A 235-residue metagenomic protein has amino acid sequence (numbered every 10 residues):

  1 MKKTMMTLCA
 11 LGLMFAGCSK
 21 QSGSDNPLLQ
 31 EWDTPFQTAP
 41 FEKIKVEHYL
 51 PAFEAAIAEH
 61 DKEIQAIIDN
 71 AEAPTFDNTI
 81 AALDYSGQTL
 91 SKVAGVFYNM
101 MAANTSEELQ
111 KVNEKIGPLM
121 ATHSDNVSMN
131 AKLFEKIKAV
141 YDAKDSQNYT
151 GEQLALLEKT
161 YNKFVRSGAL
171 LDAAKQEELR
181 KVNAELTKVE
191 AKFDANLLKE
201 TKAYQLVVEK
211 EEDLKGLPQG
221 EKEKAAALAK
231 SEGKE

Functional and structural regions predicted by a protein language model:
M1-K2, S19: Generic cytosolic/nucleocytoplasmic N-terminal low-complexity/intrinsically disordered segments
K2-L8: Sec-dependent signal peptide recognition, specifically the positively charged N-region followed immediately by
L8-M14: Bacterial N-terminal signal peptides
C18-E235: Zn2+-dependent metallopeptidase catalytic domains
